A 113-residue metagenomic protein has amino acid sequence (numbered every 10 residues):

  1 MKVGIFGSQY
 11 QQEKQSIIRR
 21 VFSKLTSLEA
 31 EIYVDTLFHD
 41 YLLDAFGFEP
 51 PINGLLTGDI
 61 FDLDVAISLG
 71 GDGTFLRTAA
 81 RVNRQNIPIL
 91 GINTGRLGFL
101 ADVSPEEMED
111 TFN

Functional and structural regions predicted by a protein language model:
Q9: Residue-level signal for short, function-critical loop segments
E13-K14, D40-Y41, G54-N113: Small-residue-rich beta-alpha loop regions that form the catalytic core of phosphotransfer and lipid-active enzymes
R20-A30: A short, Lys/Arg-enriched amphipathic alpha-helix followed by its capping loop at the start of a domain
A30-L37: Short internal beta-strands
D40-F48: Short loop/helix-cap segments at secondary-structure boundaries that form the rim of catalytic
F48-E49, D59: Conserved catalytic/binding loops enriched for acidic/polar residues
